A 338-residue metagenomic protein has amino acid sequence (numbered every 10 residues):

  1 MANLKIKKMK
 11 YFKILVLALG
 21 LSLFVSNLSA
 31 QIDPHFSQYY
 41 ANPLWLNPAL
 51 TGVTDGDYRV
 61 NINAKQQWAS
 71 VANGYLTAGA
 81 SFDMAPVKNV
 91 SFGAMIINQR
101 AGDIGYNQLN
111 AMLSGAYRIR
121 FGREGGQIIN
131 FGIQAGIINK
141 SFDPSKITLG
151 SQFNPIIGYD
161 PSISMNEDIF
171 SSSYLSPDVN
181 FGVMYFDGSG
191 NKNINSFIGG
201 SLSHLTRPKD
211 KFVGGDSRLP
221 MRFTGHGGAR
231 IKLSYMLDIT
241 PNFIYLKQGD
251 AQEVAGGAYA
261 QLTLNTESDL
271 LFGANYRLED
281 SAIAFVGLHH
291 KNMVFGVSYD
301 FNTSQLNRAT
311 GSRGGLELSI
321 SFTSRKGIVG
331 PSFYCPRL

Functional and structural regions predicted by a protein language model:
A2-V16: Bacterial N-terminal signal peptides that target proteins for export
V16-F24: Bacterial N-terminal signal peptides
S26-A30: Sec/Tat signal peptide C-region and signal peptidase I cleavage site
Q31-L338: Subset of outer-membrane beta-barrel
